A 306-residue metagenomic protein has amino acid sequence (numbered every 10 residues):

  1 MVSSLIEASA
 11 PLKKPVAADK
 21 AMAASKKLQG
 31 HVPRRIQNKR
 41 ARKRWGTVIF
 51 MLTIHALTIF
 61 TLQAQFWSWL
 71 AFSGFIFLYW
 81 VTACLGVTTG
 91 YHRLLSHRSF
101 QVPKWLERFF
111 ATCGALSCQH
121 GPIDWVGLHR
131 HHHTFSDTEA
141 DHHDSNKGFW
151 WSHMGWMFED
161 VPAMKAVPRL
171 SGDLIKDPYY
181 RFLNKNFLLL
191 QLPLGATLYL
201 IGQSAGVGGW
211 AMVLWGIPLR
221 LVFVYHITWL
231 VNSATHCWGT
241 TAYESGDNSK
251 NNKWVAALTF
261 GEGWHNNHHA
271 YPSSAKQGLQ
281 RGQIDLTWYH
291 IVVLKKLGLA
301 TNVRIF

Functional and structural regions predicted by a protein language model:
M1-W229, W264, S274-F306: Non-catalytic, topology-defining segments of multipass membrane proteins
W80, R93, S233, C237 (+1 more regions): Catalytic glutamate of the conserved HExxH
S171-P178, W238-W264, A270-Y271: Active-site-proximal inter-transmembrane loops
Y225-A242: C-terminal accessory segments of proteins
